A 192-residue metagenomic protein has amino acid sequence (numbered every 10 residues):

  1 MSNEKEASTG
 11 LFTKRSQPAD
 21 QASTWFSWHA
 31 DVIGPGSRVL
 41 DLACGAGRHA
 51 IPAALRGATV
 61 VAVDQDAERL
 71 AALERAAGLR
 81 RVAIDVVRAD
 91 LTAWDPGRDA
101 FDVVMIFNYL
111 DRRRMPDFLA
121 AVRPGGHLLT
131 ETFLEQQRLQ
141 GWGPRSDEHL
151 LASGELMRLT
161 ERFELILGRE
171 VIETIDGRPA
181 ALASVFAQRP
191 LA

Functional and structural regions predicted by a protein language model:
M1-G34: S-adenosyl-L-methionine
S37-G45: Conserved class I S-adenosyl-L-methionine
A46-R56: Conserved SAM-binding loop of SAM-dependent methyltransferases across substrates and taxa, primarily the Class I
D66-E68: Conserved SAM/SAH-binding beta-strand->alpha-helix loop
R80-L91: Conserved SAM-binding strand-loop segment of SAM-dependent methyltransferases
P96-V103: A short acidic, Gly/Pro-enriched loop at the edge of an enzyme's catalytic core that lines a small-molecule cofactor
L110-V122: A short, conserved alpha-helix within the catalytic core of class I
G126-E135: Conserved beta-strand signature within the Rossmann-like core of class I S-adenosyl-L-methionine
